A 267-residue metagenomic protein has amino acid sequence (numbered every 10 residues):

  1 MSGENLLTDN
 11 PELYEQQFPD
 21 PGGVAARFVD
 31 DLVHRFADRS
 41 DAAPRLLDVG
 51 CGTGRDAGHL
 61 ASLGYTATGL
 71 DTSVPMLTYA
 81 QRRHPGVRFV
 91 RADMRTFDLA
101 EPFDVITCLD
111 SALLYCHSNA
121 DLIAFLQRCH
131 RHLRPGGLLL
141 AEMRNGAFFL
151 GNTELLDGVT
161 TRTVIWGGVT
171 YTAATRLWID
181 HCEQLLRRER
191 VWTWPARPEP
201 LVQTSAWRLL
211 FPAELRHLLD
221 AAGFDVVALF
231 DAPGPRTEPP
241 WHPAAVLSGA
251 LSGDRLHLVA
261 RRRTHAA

Functional and structural regions predicted by a protein language model:
M1-A43: Conserved class I S-adenosyl-L-methionine
A42-G52: Conserved class I S-adenosyl-L-methionine
G54-T96: Class I SAM-dependent methyltransferase SAM/SAH-binding core
R95-V105: A short acidic, Gly/Pro-enriched loop at the edge of an enzyme's catalytic core that lines a small-molecule cofactor
D104-A120: A short SAM/SAH-binding and catalytic strip from SAM-dependent methyltransferases
I123-P135: A short glycine-rich, Lys/Arg-flanked "PGG" loop and its adjoining helix->strand segment in the class I
L140-H217: SAM-dependent methyltransferase
L209-A267: C-terminal lobe and adjacent flexible extensions of AdoMet/dcAdoMet transferase-like proteins
